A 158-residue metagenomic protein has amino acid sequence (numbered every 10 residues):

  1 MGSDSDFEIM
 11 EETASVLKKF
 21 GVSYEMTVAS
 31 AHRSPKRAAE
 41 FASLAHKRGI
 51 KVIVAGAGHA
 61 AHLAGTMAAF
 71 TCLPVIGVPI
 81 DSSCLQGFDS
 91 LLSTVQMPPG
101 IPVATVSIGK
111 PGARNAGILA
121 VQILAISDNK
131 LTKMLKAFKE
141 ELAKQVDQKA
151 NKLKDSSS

Functional and structural regions predicted by a protein language model:
M1, V28, A57, V78-D81 (+1 more regions): Short beta->alpha connector loops at strand-helix junctions that form conserved, small/polar/Pro-enriched
M1-R33: Glycine-rich phosphate/diphosphate-binding loop of Rossmann-like nucleotide-binding domains
D6-M10, S34-A38, A57-T66, L85-F88 (+1 more regions): Short glycine/serine/threonine-rich phosphate/pyrophosphate-binding segments that cradle anionic phosphate groups
Y24-R48: N-terminal beta-loop-helix "entrance" segment that forms/cooperates in small-molecule cofactor or anionic ligand
F41-P79, S83: Glycine-rich phosphate-binding loop
S83-K133: Short, glycine-/small-residue-rich phosphate/pyrophosphate-handling segment
L124-S158: Glycine-rich phosphate/pyrophosphate-binding loop and the adjoining helix
